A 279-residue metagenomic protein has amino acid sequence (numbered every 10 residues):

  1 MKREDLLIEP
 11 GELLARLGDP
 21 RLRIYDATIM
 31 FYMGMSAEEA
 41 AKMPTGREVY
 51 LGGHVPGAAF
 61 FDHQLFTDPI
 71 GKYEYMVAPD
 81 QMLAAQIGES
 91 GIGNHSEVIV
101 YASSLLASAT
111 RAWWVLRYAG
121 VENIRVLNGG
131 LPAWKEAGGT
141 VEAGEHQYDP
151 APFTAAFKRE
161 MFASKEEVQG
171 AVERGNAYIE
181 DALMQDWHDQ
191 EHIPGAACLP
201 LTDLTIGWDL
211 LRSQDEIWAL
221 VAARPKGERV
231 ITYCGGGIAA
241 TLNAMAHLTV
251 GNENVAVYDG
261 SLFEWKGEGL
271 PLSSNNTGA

Functional and structural regions predicted by a protein language model:
M1-A279: Cytosolic catalytic domains that perform sulfur/thiol-centered chemistry
